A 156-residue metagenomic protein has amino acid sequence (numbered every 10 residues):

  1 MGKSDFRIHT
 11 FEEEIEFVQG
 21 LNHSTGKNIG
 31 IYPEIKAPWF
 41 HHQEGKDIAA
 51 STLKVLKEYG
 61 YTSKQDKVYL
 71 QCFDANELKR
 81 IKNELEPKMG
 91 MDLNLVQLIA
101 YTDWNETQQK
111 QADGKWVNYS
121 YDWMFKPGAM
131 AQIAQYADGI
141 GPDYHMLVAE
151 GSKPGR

Functional and structural regions predicted by a protein language model:
M1-M124, G128-A129, Y136-A137, D143-L147: Metal-dependent phosphodiesterase/phospholipase catalytic core, i.e., the His/Asp/Glu-rich active-site region
G151-R156: C-terminal soluble interaction/assembly domains
